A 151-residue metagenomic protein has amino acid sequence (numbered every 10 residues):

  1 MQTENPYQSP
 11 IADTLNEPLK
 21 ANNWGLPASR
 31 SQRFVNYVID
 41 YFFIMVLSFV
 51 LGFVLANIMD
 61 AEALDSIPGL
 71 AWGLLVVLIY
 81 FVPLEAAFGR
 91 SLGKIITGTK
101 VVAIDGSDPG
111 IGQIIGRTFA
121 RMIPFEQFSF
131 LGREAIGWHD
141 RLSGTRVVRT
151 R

Functional and structural regions predicted by a protein language model:
M1-R151: Membrane-interfacial and juxtamembrane segments of integral membrane proteins
